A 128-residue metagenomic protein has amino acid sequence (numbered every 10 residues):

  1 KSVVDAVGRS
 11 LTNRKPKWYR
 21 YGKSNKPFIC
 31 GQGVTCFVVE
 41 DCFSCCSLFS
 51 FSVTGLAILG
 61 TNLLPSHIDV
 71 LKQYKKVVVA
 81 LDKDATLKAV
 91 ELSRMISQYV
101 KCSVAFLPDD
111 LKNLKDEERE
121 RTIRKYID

Functional and structural regions predicted by a protein language model:
K1-K75: Phosphate-handling DNA/RNA-contact segment within nucleic-acid enzymes
T35-V38, S50, K72-A80, L87-D128: Replication-associated primase and helicase/ATPase modules
C45, T86-L87: Short, active-site-adjacent cap segments at secondary-structure transitions
N62, K83-T86: Short acidic, S/G/P-rich loop/turn micro-motifs used as interaction or catalytic elements
